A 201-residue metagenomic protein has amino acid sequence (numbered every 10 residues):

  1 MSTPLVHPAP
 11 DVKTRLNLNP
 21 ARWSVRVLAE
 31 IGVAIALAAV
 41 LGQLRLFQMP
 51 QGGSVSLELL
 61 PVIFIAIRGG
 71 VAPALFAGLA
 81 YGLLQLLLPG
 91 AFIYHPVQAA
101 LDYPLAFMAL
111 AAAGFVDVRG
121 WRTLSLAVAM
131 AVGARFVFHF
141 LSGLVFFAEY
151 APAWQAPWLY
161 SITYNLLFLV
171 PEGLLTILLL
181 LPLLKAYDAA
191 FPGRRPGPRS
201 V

Functional and structural regions predicted by a protein language model:
S2-H7, A189-V201: Short, charged juxtamembrane terminal tails flanking transmembrane helices
S2-R68, A72-P73: Hydrophobic transmembrane alpha-helices
A39-S54, A80-V116, F147-A151: Interfacial aromatic-anchored transmembrane helix boundaries in multi-pass membrane proteins
L57, P157-L175: Individual transmembrane alpha-helices with interfacial aromatic-anchor signatures
I67-G69, A112-R119, L183-F191: Structural signal for the C-terminal ends of transmembrane alpha-helices and the immediately following loop
A74-G78, H95, L124-A131, S161: Alpha-helical transmembrane segments and their helix-entry boundary regions
A77, L105-A109, F138-F146, L175-L180: Alpha-helical transmembrane segments and their lipid-water interface positions in multi-pass membrane proteins
D117-V137, R194-V201: Internal alpha-helical transmembrane segments of multi-pass membrane proteins
